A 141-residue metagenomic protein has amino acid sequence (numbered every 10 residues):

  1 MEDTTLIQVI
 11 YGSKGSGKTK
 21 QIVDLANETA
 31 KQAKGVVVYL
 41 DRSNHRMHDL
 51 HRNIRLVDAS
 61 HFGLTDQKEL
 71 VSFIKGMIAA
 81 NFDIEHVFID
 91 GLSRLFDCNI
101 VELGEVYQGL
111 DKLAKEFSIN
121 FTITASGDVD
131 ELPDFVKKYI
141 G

Functional and structural regions predicted by a protein language model:
E2-G76, D130-D134: Conserved P-loop
Q8-I10, V37, I84-I89, F121: Generic beta-sheet signal
K18, D66, L70-F73, I84 (+2 more regions): Amphipathic alpha-helical interface surfaces
K18, E69-V71, A80, N99 (+1 more regions): Residue-level detector of solvent-exposed, low-hydrophobicity positions
E28, Q32, A80-N81, E116-F117: Alpha-helix C-cap/termination motif
H61, I78, H86-G141: Replace "adjacent to P-loop NTPase cores in ATP/GTP-dependent enzymes" with "adjacent to NTP-binding cores
